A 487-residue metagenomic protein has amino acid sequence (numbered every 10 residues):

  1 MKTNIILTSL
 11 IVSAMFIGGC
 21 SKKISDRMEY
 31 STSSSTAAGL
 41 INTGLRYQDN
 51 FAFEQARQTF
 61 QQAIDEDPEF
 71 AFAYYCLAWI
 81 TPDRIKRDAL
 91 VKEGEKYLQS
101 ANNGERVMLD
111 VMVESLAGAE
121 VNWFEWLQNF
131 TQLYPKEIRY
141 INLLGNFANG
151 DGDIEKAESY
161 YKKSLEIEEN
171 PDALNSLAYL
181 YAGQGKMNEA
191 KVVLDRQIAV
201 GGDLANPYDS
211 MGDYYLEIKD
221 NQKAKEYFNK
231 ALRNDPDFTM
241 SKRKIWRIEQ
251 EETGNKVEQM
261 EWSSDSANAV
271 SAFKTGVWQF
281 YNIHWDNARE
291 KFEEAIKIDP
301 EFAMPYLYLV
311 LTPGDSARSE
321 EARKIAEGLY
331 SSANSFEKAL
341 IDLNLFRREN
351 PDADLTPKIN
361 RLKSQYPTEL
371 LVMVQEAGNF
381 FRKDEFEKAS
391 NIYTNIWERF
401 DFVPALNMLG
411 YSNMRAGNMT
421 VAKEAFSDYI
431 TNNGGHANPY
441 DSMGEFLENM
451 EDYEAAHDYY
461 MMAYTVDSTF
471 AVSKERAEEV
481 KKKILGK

Functional and structural regions predicted by a protein language model:
S33-Q62, E66, R106-N129, L133-R139 (+7 more regions): Alpha-helical segment of the N-proximal tetratricopeptide repeat
T36, F70, E137, N170-P171 (+8 more regions): Residue-level recognition of tetratricopeptide repeat
D49, D83, L116, G150-D151 (+10 more regions): Register position in tetratricopeptide repeats
A56, R87, W123, A157 (+8 more regions): Single-residue signature of alpha-solenoid repeat helices
A73, Y140, A173-L174, P207 (+6 more regions): TPR alpha-solenoid repeat register
